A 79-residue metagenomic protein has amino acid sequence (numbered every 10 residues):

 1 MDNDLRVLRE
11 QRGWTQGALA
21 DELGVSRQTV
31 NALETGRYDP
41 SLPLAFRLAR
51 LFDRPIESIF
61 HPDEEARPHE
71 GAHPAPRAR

Functional and structural regions predicted by a protein language model:
N3-E22, P74-R77: Short basic helix-loop element that most often maps to the first helix and adjoining turn of HTH DNA-binding modules
L8, E22-L23, L33, P62: Residues in the recognition helix of alpha-helical DNA-binding motifs
V25-Y38: Recognition helix of helix-turn-helix/homeodomain-like DNA-binding domains that insert into the DNA major groove
P43-S58: DNA major-groove recognition helix of helix-turn-helix/homeodomain DNA-binding modules
F60-R79: Short, charged recognition helix plus adjacent turn of helix-turn-helix-like nucleic-acid-binding domains
